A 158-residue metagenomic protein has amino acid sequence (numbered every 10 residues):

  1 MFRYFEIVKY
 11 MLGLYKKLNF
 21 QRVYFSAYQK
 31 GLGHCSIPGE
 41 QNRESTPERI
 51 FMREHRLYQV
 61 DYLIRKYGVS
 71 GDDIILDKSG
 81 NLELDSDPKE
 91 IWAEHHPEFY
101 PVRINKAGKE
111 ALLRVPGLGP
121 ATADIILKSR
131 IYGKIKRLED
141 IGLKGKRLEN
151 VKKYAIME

Functional and structural regions predicted by a protein language model:
M1-I7, S26-K30, E40-F51: Conserved strand-turn element in the central/C-terminal portion of the radical SAM core barrel that lines
M1-N19: Loop-centered beta-sheet repeat module
V23-F25, V60: Hydrophobic faces of well-ordered beta-strands that scaffold small-molecule active sites in alpha/beta enzyme cores
S36-R114, L143-E158: Long, highly charged, low-complexity intrinsically disordered interaction regions that mediate electrostatic DNA/RNA
L112, I125-I126: Short alpha-helical segments in extracytoplasmic peptidoglycan/chitin-binding modules and envelope-associated proteins
S129-R130: Residue-level signature of tetratricopeptide-repeat
G133-L138: Short, basic-rich loop-to-helix N-cap that marks the start of a DNA-contacting helix
